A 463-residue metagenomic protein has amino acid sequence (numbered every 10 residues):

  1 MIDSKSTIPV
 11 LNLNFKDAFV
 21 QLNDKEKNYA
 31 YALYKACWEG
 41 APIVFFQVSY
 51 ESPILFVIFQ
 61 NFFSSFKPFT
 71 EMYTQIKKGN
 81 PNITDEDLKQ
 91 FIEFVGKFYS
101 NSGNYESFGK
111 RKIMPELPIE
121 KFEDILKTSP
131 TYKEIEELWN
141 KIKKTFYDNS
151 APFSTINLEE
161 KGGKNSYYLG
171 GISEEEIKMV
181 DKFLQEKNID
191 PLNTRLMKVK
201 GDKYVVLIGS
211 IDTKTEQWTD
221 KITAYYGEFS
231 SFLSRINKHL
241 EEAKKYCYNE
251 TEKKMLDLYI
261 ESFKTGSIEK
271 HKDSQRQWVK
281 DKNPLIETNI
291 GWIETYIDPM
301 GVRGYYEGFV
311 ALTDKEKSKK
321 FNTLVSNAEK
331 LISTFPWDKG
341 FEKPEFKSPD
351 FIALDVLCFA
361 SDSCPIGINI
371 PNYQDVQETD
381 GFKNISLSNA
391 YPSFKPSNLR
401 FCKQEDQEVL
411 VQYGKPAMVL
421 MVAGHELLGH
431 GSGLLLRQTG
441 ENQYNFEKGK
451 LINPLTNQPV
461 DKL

Functional and structural regions predicted by a protein language model:
M1-S64: N-terminal-proximal low-complexity accessory segments that begin disordered and transition into the first
N23, N249, V419-L435: Active-site recognition of the HExxH zinc-binding catalytic motif
K25, A30, W38-E39, Y50 (+5 more regions): Acidic, glycine-enriched catalytic cores built around paired aspartates
A32-L33, A41-V44, G431-L435, T439-Q443: Short, solvent-exposed loop/turn and secondary-structure capping segments
N61-E86: Post-signal peptide N-terminal segment of secreted/secretory-pathway proteins
Y73-I76, E250-D257, H271, T439-N445: Short, glycine/acidic-rich hinge or "gate" loops at secondary-structure transitions that mediate conformational
F91-M418: Contiguous, non-catalytic segments that form substrate-binding/exosite surfaces or channel walls
G433-L463: Post-HEXXH active-site segment of zinc metalloproteases
